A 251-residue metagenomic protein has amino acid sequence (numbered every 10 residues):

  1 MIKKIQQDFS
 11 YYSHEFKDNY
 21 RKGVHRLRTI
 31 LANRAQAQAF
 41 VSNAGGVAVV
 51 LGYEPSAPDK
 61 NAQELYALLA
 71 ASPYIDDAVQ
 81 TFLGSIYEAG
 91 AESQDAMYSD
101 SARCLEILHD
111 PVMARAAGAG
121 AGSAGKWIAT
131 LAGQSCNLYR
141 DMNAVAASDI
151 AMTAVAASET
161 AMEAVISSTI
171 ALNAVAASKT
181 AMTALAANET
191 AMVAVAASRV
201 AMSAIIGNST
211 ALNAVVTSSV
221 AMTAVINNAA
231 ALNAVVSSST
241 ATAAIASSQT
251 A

Functional and structural regions predicted by a protein language model:
I2-A251: General marker for long, soluble alpha-helical cores
